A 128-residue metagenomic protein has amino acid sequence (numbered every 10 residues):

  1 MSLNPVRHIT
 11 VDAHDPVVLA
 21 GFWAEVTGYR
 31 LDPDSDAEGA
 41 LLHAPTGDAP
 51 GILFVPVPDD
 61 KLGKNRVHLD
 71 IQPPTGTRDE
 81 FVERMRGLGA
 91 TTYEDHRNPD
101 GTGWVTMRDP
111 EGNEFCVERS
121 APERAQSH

Functional and structural regions predicted by a protein language model:
S2-H8, D32-D34, A40-V55, V82 (+1 more regions): Vicinal oxygen chelate
V6-H14, D60-R84, G103-R108: Vicinal oxygen chelate
A13-D15, V26-T27, P33-S35, T46 (+2 more regions): Generic secondary-structure microfeatures
D15-R30, R84-G89: Amphipathic alpha-helical segments
D15-V18, P73, G112, A121: Low-complexity, compositionally biased segments
